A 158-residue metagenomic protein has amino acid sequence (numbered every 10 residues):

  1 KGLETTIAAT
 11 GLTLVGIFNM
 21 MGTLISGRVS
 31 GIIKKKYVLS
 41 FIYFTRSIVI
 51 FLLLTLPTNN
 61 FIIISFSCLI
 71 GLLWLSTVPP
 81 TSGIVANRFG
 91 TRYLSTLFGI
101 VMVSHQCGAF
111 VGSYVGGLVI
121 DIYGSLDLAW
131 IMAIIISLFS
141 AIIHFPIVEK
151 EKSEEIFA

Functional and structural regions predicted by a protein language model:
T5-T6, T91-V101: Loop-to-transmembrane helix entry/capping segments in MFS-fold secondary transporters and related SLC/MFSD carriers
G16-I17, Q106-C107: Short hydrophobic/small-residue motifs within alpha-helical transmembrane segments of multi-pass transporter-like
T23-K34, I120-D121: Helix-to-loop junctions at the C-terminal end of transmembrane segments in multipass secondary transporters
Y37-L52: Structural signature of the two symmetry-related core transmembrane helices
I62-S76: Hydrophobic core of transmembrane alpha-helices in multi-pass small-molecule transporters, especially MFS/SLC-type
S76-F89: Intracellular juxtamembrane helix-capping segments at the cytosolic ends of symmetry-related transmembrane helices
L118-I136: A membrane-interface helix-boundary motif in multi-pass transporters
I131-A158: Multi-pass alpha-helical transporter architecture, strongest for 12-TM Major Facilitator/SLC carriers used
